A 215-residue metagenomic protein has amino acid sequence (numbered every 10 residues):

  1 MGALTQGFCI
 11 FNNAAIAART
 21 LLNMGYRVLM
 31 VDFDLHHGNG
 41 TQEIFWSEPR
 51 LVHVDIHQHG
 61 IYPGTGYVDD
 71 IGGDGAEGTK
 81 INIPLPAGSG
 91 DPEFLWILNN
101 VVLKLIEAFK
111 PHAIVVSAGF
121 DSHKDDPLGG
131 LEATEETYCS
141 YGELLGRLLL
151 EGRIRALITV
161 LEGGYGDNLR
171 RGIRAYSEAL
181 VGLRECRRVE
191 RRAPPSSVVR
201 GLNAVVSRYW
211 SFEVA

Functional and structural regions predicted by a protein language model:
M1-A215: A general "terminal functional-core" signal
